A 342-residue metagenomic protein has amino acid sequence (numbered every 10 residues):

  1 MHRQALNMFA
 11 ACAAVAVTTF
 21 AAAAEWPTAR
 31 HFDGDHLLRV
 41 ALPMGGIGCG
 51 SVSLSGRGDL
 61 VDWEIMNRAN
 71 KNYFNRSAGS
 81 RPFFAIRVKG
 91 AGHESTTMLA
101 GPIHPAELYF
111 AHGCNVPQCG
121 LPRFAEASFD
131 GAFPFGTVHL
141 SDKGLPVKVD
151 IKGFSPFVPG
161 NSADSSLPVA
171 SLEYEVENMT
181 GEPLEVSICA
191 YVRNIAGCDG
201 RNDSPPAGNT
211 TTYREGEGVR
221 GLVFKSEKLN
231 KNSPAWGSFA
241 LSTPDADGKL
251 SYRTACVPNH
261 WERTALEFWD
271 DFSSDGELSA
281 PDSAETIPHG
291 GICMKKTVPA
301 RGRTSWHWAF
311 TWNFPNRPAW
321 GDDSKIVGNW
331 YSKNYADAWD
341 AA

Functional and structural regions predicted by a protein language model:
M1-C12: Bacterial N-terminal signal peptides that target proteins for export
C12-A22: Hydrophobic h-region of N-terminal signal peptides that target proteins for export in Gram-negative bacteria
A23-W26, H31-H36, V40, T137 (+4 more regions): Acidic/polar, glycine-enriched structural segments that form the non-catalytic walls/loops of the carbohydrate-binding
A24-I65: Mature N-terminal segment immediately following signal peptide/propeptide cleavage in secreted/periplasmic
S53, G58, A69-K143, E227-F272: An extended acidic
R57-K71, W312-A319: Short, surface-exposed, low-complexity cationic segments
W63, Y73-S77, F84, S166-P168 (+1 more regions): Long, small/polar-residue-biased beta-strand-and-loop interaction regions
